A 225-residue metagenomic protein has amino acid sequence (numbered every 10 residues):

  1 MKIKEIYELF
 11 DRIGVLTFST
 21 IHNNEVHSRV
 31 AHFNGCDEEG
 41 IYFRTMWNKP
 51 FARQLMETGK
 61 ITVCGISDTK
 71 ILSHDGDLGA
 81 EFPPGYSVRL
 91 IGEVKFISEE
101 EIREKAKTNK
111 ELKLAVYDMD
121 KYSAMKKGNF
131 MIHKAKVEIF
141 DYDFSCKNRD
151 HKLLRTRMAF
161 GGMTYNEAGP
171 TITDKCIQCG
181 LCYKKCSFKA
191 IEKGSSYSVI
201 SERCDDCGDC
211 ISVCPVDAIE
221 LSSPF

Functional and structural regions predicted by a protein language model:
E8-N23, I61-G65: A short, Trp-centered hydrophobic/proline-enriched beta-strand micro-motif
A31-G35: A short, well-structured catalytic beta-strand-centered motif of the EAL phosphodiesterase domain for c-di-GMP
E38-Y42: Short active-site oxyanion
N48-L112, A124: Short, structured beta-strand-loop surface elements
Y117-F188, E192, D206-V213: C-terminal edge-of-domain segments
K193-G194, L221-S222: Short beta-strand "wing" residues that participate in macromolecule-binding interfaces
G194-C204: Short linker/helix segments within small regulatory modules
I211-L221: Short metal-binding segments enriched for Cys and/or His
